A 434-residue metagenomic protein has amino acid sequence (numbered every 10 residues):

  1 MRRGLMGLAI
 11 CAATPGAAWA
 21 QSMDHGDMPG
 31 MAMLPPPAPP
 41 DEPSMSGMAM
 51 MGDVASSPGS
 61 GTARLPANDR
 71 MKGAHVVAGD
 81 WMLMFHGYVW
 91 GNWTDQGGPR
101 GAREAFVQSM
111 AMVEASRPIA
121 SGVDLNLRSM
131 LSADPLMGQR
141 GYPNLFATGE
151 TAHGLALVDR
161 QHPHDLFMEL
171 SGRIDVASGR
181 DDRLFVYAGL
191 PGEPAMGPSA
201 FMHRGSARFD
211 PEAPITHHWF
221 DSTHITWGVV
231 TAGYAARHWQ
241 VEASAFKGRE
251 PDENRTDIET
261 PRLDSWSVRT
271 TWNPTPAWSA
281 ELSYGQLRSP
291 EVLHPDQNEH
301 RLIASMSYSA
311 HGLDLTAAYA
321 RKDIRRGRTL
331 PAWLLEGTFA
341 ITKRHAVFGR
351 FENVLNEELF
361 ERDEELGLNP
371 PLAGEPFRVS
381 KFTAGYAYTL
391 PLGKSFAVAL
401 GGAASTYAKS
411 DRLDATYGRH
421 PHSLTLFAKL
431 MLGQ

Functional and structural regions predicted by a protein language model:
A20-N92, G101-R103, E114-G122, N126-M130: N-terminal periplasmic/intermembrane-space "pro-region" immediately following the signal or transit peptide
W81, R103-A111, H164-L170, H224-V230 (+6 more regions): Residues that define the transmembrane beta-barrel architecture of outer-membrane proteins
L83, S121-L125, R180-L184, H238-E242 (+5 more regions): Repeated loop/turn-to-beta-strand initiation elements of outer-membrane beta-barrel proteins
V89-G97, L131-M137, L190-P194, A236-H238 (+8 more regions): Transmembrane beta-strands of outer-membrane beta-barrel pores
A115-P118, I174-S178, G233-A236, W272-P274 (+5 more regions): Residue-level signature of outer-membrane beta-barrel architecture
P135-L166, Y284-L293, D314-L334, R344-K381: Outer-membrane beta-barrel translocator/channel fold
G138-T271: Surface-exposed coil loops of outer-membrane beta-barrel proteins
A384, L390, G418-Q434: Outer-membrane beta-barrel "beta-signal"
